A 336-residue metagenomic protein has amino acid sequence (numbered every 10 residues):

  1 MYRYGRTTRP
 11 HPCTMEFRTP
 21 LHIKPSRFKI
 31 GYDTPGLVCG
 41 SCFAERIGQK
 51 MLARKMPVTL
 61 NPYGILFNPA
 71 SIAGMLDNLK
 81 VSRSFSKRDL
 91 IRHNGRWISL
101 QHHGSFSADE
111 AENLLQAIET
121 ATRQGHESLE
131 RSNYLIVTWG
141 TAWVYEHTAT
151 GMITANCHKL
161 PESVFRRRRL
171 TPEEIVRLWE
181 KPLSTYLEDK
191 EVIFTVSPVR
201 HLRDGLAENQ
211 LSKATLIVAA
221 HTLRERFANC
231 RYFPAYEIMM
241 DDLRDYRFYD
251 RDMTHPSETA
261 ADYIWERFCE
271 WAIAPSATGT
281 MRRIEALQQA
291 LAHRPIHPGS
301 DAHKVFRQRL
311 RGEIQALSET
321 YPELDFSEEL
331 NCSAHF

Functional and structural regions predicted by a protein language model:
Y2-F336: Extracellular glycan-modifying ectodomains
